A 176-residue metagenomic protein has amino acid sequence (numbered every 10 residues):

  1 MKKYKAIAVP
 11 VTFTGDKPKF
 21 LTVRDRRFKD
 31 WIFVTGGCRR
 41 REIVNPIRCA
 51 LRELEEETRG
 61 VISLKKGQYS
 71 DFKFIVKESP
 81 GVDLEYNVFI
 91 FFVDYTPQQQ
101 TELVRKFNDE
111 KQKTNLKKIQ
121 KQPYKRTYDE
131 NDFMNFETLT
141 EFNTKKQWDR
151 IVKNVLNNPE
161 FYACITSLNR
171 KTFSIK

Functional and structural regions predicted by a protein language model:
M1-L21, N87: Conserved N-terminal beta-strand and adjoining loop/helix that marks the start of the Nudix/MutT-like hydrolase domain
Y4-A6, K29, V34, E85 (+1 more regions): Residues that flank catalytic or metal-binding motifs in active/ligand-binding sites
F13-G15, R24-F28, G81-D83, Y95: Short, flexible beta-strand-to-coil junctions
K17-S63: Conserved Nudix-box catalytic region and its N-terminal flanking loop in Nudix hydrolases and closely related
T22, V88-I90, F136: Conserved hydrophobic/aromatic beta-strand scaffold that supports enzyme active sites
R27-W31, Q98-K176: Nudix hydrolase/Nudix homology domain
V61-F74, L84-Y86: A short coil-to-beta-strand element that immediately follows conserved catalytic motifs
F91-P97: Phosphate/ribose-recognition catalytic cores of enzymes acting on nucleotide-derived substrates
